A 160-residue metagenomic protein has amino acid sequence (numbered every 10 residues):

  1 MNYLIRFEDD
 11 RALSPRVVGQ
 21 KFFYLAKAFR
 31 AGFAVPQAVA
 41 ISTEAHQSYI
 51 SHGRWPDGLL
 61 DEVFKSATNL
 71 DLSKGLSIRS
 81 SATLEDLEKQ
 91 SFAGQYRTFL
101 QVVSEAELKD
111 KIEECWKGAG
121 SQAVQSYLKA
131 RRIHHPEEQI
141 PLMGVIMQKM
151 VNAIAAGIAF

Functional and structural regions predicted by a protein language model:
M1-I146, A153-A155: N-terminal beta-alpha lobe that positions the nucleotide/phosphoryl donor in ATP/NTP-coupled carboxylate activation
G157-F160: Short beta-strand scaffold segments in enzyme catalytic cores
